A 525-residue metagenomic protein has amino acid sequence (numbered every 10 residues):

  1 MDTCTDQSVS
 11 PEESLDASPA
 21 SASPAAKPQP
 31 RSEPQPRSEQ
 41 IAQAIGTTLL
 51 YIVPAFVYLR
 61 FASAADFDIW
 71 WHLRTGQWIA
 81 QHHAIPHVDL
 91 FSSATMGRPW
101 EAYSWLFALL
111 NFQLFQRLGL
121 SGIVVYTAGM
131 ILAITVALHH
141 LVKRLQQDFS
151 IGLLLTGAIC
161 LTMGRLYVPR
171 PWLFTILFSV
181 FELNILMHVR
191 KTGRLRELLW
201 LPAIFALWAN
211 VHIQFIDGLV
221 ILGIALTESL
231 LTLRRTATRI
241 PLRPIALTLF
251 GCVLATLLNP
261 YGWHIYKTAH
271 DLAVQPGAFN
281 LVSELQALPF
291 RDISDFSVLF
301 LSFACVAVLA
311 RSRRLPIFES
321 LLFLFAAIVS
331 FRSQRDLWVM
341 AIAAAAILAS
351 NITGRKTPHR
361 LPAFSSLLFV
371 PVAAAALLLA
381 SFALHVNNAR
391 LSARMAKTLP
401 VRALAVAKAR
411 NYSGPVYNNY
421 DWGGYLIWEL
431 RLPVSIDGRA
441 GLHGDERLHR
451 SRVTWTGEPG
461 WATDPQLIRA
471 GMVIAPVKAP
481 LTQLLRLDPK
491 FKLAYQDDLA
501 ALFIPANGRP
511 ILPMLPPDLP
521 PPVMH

Functional and structural regions predicted by a protein language model:
L50, L138-L161: Transmembrane-helix signature of polytopic, membrane-embedded enzymes that assemble or transfer cell-envelope glycans
F56, I159-M163, E197-I213, G251-T256 (+1 more regions): Membrane-interface alpha helices of multi-pass inner-membrane proteins
D68, A80, I85, I213-R313: Transmembrane catalytic cores of multi-pass membrane glycosyltransferases and polysaccharide-assembly enzymes
V125-L145: Transmembrane-helix motifs of polytopic, lipid-linked glycan transferases
V180-E197, A304-S312: Membrane-interface transmembrane helices that cradle and orient dolichyl/undecaprenyl
H188-A206, L242-L247, I317-L324: Short hydrophobic alpha-helices at membrane interfaces in multi-pass membrane enzymes
L361-R410, W422-G424, W428-L430, A440-L442 (+2 more regions): Membrane-proximal, lumen/periplasm-facing interface regions of secretory-pathway glyco- and lipid-modifying enzymes
K408-E446, Q466, A470-V477, F503: Short periplasmic/luminal acceptor-recognition loop of GT-C membrane glycosyltransferases, typified by
